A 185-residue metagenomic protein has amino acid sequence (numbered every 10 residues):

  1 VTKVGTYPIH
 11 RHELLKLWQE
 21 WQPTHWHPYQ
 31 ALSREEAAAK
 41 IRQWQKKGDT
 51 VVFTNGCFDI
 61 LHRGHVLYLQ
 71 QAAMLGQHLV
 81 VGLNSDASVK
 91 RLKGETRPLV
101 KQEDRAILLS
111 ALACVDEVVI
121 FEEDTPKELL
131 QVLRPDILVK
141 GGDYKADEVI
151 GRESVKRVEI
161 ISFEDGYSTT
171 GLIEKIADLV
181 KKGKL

Functional and structural regions predicted by a protein language model:
V1-P8: Short arginine-rich
H12-L185: Nucleotidyltransferase catalytic core that binds NTPs
